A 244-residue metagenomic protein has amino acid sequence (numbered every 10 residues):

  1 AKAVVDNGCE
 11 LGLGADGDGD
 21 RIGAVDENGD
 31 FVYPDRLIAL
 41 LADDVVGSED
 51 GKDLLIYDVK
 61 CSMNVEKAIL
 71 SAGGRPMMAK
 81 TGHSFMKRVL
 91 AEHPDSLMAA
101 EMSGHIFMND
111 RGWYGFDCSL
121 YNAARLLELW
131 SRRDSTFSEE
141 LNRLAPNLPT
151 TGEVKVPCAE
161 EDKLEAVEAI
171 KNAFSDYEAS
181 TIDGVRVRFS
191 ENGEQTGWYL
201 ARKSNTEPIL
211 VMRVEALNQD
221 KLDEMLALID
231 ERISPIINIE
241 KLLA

Functional and structural regions predicted by a protein language model:
A1-V25: N-terminal small/polar loop signature for handling phosphorylated ligands or for N-terminal nucleophile
V5, Y33-L37, G193: Short secondary-structure boundary/capping elements
L11, G51-A244: Phosphate-binding and adjacent anionic-ligand microenvironments
G17-R21, G29, C61, G104: Short, glycine/acidic-enriched loop or turn micro-motifs at the edges of active sites
R21-I38, V65-E66: Short Gly/Thr/Asp-enriched flexible loops that form oxyanion-binding sites at enzyme active sites
D30-E49, F116-E128: Gly/Ser/Thr-rich active-site loops/lids in small-molecule metabolic enzymes that frequently grip phosphoryl groups
